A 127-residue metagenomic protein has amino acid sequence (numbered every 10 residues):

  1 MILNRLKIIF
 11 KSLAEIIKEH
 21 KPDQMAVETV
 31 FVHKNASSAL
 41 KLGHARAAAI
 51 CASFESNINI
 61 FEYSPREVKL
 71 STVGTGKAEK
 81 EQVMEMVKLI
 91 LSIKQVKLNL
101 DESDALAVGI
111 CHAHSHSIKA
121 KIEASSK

Functional and structural regions predicted by a protein language model:
M1-K127: Phosphate- and other anionic-substrate recognition elements at nucleic-acid/protein interfaces
